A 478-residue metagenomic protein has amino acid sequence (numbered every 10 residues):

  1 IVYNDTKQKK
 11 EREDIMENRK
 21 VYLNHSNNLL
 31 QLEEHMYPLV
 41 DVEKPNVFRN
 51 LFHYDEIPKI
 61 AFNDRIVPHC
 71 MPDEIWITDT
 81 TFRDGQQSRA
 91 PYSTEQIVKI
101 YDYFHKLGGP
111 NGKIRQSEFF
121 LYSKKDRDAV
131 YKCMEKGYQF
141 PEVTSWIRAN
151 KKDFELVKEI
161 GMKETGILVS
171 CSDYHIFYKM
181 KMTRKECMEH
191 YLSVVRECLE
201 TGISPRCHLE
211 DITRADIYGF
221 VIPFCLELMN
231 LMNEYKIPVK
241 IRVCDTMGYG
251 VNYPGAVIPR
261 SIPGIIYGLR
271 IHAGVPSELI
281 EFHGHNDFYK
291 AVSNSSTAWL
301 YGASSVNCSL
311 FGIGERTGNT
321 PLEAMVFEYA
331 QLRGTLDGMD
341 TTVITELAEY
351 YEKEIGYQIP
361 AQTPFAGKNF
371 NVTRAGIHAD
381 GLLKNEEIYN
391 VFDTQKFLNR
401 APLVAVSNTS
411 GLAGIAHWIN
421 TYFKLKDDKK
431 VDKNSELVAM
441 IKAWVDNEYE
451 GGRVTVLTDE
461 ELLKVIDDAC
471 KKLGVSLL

Functional and structural regions predicted by a protein language model:
I1-I15: Short, Lys/Arg-enriched N-terminal segments with co-localized hydrophobic residues within the first ~10-30 amino acids
N18, L23-R83, G334-L478: A mid-to-C-terminal "edge-of-domain" accessory segment
I77-T80, R115-F119, P141-I147, T165-I167 (+4 more regions): Hydrophobic faces of well-ordered beta-strands that scaffold small-molecule active sites in alpha/beta enzyme cores
R83, F120-K124, W146-N150, S170-S172 (+4 more regions): Active-site beta-loop-alpha junctions enriched in small/polar residues
A90, F119-F120, V143, I147 (+11 more regions): Hydrophobic alpha-helical scaffolding
S93-G112, K136, K151-R206, E210-V275 (+2 more regions): Alpha/beta enzyme core
L121-W146, N150-L156: N-terminal active-site wall of soluble small-molecule enzyme domains
M247-N385, Y389-N390: Catalytic alpha/beta core domains of metabolic enzymes, predominantly
